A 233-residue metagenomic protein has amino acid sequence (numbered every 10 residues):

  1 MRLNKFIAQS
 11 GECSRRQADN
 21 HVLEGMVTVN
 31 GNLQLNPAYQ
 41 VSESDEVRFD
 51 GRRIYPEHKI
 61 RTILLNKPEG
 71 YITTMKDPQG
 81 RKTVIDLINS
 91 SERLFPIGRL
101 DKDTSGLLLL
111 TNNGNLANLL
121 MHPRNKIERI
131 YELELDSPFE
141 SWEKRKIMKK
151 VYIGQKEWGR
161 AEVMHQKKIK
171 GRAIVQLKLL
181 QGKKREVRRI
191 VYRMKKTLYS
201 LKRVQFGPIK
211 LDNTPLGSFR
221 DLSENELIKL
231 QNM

Functional and structural regions predicted by a protein language model:
M1-M233: Basic, flexible Lys/Arg- and Gly-enriched helix-loop patches that mediate nucleic-acid binding at interfaces with rRNA
